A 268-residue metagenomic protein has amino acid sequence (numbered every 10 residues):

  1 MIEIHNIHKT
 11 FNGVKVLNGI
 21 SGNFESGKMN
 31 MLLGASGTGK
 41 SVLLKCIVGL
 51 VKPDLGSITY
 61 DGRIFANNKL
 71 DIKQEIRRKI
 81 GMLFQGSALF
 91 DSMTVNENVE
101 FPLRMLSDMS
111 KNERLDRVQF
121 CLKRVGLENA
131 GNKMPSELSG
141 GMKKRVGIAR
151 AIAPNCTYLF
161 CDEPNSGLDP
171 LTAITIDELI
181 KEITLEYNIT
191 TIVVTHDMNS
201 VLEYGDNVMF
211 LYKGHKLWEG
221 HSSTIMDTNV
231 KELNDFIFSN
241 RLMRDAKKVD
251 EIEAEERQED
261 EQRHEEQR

Functional and structural regions predicted by a protein language model:
V48: Helix-to-loop junction immediately C-terminal to a conserved catalytic motif
G56-N67: Conserved ABC transporter NBD signature motif
K111-N129: Conserved ABC ATPase "signature" region
M134-L138, M142: Conserved ABC ATPase signature
A153-T157: A short, proline-enriched helix->beta-strand linker immediately N-terminal to the Walker B motif in ABC-type P-loop
L159-D162: Catalytic Walker B motif of ABC-type/P-loop ATPase nucleotide-binding domains
P170-T172: Helix N-cap at the start of a conserved alpha-helix in ABC-type nucleotide-binding domains
